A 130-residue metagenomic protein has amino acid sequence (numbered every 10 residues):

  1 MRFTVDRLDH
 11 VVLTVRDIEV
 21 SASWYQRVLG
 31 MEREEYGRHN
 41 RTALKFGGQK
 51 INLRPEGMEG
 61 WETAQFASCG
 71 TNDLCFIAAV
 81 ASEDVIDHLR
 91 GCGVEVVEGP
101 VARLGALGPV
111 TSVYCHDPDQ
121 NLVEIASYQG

Functional and structural regions predicted by a protein language model:
M1-T4, I86-G130: Vicinal oxygen chelate
M1-V20, N72-L74, Q129-G130: N-terminal beta-strand motif that seeds the catalytic metal site of vicinal oxygen chelate
F3, T42-A43, T63-F66, L104-G105: Short secondary-structure boundary/capping segments
V12-G57: Core segments of cupin and vicinal oxygen chelate
V20-S21, A81-I86: Short, conserved charged micro-motifs
N40-T42, N72, P109-V113: Short beta-strand micro-motifs in enzyme catalytic cores
Q49-I51, N72, T111, P118: Change "...and in nucleic-acid phosphodiester-cleaving endonucleases..." to "...and in nucleic-acid processing enzymes
T63-I77: Helix-adjacent hinge/juxtasegments
